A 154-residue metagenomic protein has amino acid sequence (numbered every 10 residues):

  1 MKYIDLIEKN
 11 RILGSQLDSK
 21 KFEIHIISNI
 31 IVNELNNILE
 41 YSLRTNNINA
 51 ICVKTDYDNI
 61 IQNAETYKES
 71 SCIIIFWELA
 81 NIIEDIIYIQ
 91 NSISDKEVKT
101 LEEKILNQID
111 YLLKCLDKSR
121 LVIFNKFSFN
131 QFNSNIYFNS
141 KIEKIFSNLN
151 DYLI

Functional and structural regions predicted by a protein language model:
M1-S19: Short N-terminal or domain-adjacent regulatory/targeting segments
K2-D5, I30, W77-L79: Secondary-structure junction/capping motif
S15-K21, N36-Y41, T45-I154: Alpha-helical cap/lid subdomain in secreted, periplasmic, or secretory-pathway luminal O-acyl-processing enzymes
I26-I27, N125: Short hydrophobic segments within beta-strands
